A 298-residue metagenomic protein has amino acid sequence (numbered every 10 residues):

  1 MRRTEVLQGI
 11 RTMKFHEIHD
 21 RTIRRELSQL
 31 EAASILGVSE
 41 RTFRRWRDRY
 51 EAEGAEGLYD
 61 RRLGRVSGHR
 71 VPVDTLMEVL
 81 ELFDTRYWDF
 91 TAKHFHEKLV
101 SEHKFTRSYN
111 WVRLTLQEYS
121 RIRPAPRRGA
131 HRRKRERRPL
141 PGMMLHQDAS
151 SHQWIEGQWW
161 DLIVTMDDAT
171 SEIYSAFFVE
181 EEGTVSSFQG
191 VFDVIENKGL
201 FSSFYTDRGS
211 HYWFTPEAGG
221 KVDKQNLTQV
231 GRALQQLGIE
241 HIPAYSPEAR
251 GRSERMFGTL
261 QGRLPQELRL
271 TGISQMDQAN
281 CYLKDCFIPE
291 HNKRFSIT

Functional and structural regions predicted by a protein language model:
M1, G9, L30-L82: Short, basic alpha-helical/linker "hinge" immediately adjacent to a nucleic-acid-recognition surface
G9-L27, L76-R86: Short, amphipathic alpha-helical "recognition" segments used to contact nucleic acids or chromatin
I18, A32, F43-W46, G54 (+12 more regions): Mobile genetic element proteins and their domesticated derivatives, centered on retroelements and DNA transposons
R25, S39, R49-E53, E102 (+1 more regions): The DNA-recognition helices of helix-turn-helix-type DNA-binding domains
L27-S28, T91: Residues that mark the N-terminal boundary/hinge immediately upstream of a DNA-recognition element
G54-Q153, P216, K221, Q225: Basic, flexible linker segments flanking DNA-binding modules in nucleic acid-interacting mobile-element proteins
T106, R135-L162, T170-A279: RNase H-like DDE/DDD metal-dependent nuclease/strand-transfer catalytic core used by mobile genetic elements
L270-T298: Charged, gly/pro-enriched flexible loop segments at helix/strand junctions
